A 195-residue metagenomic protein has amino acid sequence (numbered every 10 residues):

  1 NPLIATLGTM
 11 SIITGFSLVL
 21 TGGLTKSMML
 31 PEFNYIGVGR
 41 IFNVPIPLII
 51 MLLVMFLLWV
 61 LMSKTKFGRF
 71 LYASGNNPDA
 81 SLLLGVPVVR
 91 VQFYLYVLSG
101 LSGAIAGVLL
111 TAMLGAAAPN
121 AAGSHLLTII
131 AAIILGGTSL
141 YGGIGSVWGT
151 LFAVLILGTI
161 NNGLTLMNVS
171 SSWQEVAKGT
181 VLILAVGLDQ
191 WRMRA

Functional and structural regions predicted by a protein language model:
N1-I4, P45, K66-R69, D79 (+3 more regions): Residues that define the loop-to-transmembrane-helix transition and helix capping in multi-pass membrane transporters
P2-T65, V91-Y94, M113-A122: Transmembrane helix-bundle core of multi-pass membrane transporters and related energy-transducing complexes
I4, L82, P87-T111, G123 (+1 more regions): Transmembrane alpha-helices
M10-S17, I50-V60, Y96-G107, A132-T138 (+2 more regions): Hydrophobic core segments of alpha-helical transmembrane domains in multi-pass membrane transport and ion-translocation
V19-G23, L61-K64, L109-M113, A117 (+5 more regions): Helix-loop junctions at the membrane-solvent interface of multi-pass transporters, primarily the C-terminal
F56, L83-R90, L164-A195: Cytosolic-side transmembrane-helix boundaries in multi-pass membrane proteins
L57-V97: Membrane-helix/interface signature in polytopic inner-membrane proteins
Y96, G103, M113-G179: Transmembrane alpha-helical segments in multi-pass inner-membrane proteins
